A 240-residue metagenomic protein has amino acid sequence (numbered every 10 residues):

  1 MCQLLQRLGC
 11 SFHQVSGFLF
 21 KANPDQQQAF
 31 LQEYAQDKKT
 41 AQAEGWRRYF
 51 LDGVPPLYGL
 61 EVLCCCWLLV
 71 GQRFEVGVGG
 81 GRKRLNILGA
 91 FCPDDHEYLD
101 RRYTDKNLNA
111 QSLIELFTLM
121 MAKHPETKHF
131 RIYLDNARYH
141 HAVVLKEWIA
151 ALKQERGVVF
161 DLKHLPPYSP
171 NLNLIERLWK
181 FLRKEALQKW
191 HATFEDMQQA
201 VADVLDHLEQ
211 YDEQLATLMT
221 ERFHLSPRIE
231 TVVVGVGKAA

Functional and structural regions predicted by a protein language model:
M1-A240: Short functional hotspots at interaction and active-site rims
